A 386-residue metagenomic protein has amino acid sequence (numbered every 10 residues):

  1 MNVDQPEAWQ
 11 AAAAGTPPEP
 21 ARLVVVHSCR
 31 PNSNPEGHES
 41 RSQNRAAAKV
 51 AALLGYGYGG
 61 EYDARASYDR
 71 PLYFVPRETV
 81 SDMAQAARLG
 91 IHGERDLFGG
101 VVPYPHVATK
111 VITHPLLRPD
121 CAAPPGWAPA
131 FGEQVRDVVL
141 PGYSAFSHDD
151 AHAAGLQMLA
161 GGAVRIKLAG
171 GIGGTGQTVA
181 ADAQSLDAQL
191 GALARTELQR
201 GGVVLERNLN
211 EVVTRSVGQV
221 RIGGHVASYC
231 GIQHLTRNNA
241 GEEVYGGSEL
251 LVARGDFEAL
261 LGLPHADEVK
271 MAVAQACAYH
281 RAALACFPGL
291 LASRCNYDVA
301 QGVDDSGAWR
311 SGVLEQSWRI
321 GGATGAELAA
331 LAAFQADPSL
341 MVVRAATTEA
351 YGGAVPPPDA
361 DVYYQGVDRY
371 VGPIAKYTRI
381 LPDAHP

Functional and structural regions predicted by a protein language model:
Q10, A21-V26, H38-E39, Y56-Y62 (+1 more regions): C-terminal amphipathic "assembly/sorting" segment characterized by alternating charged and hydrophobic residues
P17-Y58, W127-A130: Short, charged N-terminal beta->alpha structural module
A48-L159: Conserved N-proximal alpha/beta basic substrate-recognition cap immediately N-terminal to, or forming the N-lobe
Y68-T79, A86, G90, H106-L116 (+3 more regions): Nucleotide/phosphate-binding sheet-loop regions of phosphoryl- and nucleotidyl-transfer enzymes
T113-V203, R221-H225, R237, E249-R281: Active-site nucleotide/adenylate-binding loops and adjacent lid/helix of ATP-dependent enzymes
D187-G247, N296-V313, W318-G321: Phosphate-binding site of ATP-dependent enzymes
E242-W309, A336, L340, R344-A375: A long amphipathic alpha-helix within ATP-dependent nucleotide-binding catalytic cores
T324-P338: A short alpha/beta connector and helix-capping loop motif
